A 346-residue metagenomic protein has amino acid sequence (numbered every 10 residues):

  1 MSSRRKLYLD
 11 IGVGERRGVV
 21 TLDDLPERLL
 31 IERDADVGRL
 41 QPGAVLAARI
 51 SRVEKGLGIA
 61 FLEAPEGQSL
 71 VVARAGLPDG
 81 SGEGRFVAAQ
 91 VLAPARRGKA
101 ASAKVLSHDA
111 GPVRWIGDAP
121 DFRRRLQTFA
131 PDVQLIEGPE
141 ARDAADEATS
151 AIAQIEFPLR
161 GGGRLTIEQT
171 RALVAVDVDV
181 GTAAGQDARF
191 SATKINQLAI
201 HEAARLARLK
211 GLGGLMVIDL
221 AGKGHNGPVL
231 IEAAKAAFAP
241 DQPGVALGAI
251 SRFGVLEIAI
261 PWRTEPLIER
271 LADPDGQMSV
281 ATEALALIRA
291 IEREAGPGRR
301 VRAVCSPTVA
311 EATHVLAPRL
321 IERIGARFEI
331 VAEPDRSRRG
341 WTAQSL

Functional and structural regions predicted by a protein language model:
S2, K6-L9, R16, D23-E27 (+5 more regions): Charged, low-complexity intrinsically disordered tails
R16-R17, G56-L62: Short aromatic-glycine-enriched beta-strand elements
L29-G38, F61, E66-S81: Beta-strand/loop nucleic-acid-binding surfaces
P42-R49, L57: General structural concept
V53-G58, P94-R97: Short, conserved beta-turn/loop elements at beta-strand boundaries and strand-helix junctions
A95, G161-I330, W341, S345: Conserved glycine-centered short motifs in functionally critical loops
R142-L165: A contiguous, basic/glycine-rich beta-loop/short-helix subdomain that forms a polymer-engagement track
